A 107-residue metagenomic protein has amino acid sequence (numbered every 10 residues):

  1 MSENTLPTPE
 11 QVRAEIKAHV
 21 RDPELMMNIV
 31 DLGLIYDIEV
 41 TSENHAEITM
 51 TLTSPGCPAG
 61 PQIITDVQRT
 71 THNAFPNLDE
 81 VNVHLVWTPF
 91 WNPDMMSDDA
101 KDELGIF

Functional and structural regions predicted by a protein language model:
M1-F107: Domain-level signature for proteins that mediate thiol-based redox and metal-cofactor handling
